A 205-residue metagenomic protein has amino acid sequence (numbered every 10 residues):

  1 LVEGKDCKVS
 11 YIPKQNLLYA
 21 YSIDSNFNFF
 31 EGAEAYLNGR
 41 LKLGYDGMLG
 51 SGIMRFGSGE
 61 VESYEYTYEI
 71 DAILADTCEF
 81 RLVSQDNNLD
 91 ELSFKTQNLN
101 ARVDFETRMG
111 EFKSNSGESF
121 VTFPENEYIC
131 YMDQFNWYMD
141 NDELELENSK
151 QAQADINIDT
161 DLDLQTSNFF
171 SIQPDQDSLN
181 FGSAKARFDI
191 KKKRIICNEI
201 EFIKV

Functional and structural regions predicted by a protein language model:
L1-V205: Structural signature for solvent-exposed beta-strand/loop edge elements and short helix-capping sites, enriched
